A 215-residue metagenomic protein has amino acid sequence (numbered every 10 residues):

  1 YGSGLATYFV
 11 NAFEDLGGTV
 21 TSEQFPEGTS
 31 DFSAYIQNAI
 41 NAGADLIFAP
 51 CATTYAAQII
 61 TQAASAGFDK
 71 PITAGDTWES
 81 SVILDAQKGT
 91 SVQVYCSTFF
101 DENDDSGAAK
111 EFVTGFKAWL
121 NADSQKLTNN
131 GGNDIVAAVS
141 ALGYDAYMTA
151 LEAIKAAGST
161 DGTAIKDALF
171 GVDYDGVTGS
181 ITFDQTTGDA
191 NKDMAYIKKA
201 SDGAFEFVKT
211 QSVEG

Functional and structural regions predicted by a protein language model:
Y1-G67: Extracellular/periplasmic Venus flytrap/periplasmic-binding protein
Y1-S3, F25-S30, A52-A57, T77-V82 (+4 more regions): Solvent-exposed loop/turn segments at secondary-structure junctions within structured extracellular/periplasmic domains
A6, V10, T29-I36, I40 (+8 more regions): Extracytoplasmic/secreted envelope proteins and their assembly/folding machinery, especially bacterial periplasmic
F9, I47, I59, I72 (+3 more regions): Residue-level signal for nonpolar/aromatic packing positions in well-ordered secondary structure
A12-L16, A42, A66, W119 (+2 more regions): Change "in soluble alpha/beta enzymes" to "in soluble alpha/beta proteins
D15-T21, A42-L46, A66-I72, K88-Y95 (+2 more regions): Loop/turn elements at helix/coil->beta-strand transitions in domains of secreted/extracellular proteins
A63-Y144, K199-A200, F205-V213: Extracellular/periplasmic periplasmic-binding protein-like sensory domains
S124-A141, T149-A204: Segments of small-molecule ligand-sensing domains
